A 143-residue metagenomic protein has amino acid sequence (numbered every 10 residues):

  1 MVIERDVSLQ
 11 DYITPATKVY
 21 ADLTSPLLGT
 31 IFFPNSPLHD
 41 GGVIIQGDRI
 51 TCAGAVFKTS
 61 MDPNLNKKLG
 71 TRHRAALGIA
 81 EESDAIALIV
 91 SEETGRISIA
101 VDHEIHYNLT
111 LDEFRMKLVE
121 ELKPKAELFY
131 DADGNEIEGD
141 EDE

Functional and structural regions predicted by a protein language model:
V2-E143: Divalent-cation
